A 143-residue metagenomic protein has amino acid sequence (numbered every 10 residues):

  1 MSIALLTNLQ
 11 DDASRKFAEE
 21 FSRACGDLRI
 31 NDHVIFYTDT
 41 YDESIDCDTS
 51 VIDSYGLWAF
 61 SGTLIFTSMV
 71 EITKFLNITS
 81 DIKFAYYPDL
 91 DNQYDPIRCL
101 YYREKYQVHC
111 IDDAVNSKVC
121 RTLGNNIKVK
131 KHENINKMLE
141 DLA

Functional and structural regions predicted by a protein language model:
M1-G62, K130, I135-A143: N-terminal pre-catalytic "stem/leader" segment of glycosyltransferase-like enzymes
S14, M69-V70, A114: Tryptophan-centric aromatic hotspots in well-structured domains and transmembrane helices
F21-L28, I72-L76, V119-L123, L142: Hydrophobic, Leu/Ile/Phe/Ala-enriched alpha-helical segments that form helix-helix packing faces
H33-D39, A85, H109-D113: Short internal beta-strands
Y41-Y106: Extended catalytic core of nucleotide-activated donor transferases of GT-like folds
I82-P88, N125-E133: Short hydrophobic/aromatic-enriched beta-strand-loop microsegments
D95, Y106-V129: A short, active-site helix/loop in glycosyltransferases that binds the activated sugar's phosphate group
